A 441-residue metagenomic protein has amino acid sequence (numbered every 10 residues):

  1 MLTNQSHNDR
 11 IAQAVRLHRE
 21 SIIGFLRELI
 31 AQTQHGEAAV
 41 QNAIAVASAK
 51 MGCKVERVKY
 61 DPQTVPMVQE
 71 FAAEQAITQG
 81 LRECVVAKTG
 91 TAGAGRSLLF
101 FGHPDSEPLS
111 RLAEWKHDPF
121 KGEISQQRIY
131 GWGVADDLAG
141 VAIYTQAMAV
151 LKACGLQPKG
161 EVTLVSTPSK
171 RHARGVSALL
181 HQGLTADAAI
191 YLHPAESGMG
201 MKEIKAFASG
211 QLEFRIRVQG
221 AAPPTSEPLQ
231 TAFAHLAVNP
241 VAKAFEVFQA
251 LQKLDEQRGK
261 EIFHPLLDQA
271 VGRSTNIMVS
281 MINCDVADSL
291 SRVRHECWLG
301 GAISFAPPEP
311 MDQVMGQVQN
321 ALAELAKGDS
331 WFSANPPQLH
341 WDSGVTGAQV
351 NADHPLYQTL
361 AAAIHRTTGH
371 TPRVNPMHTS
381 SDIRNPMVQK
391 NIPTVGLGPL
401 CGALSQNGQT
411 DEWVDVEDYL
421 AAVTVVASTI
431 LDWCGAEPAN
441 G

Functional and structural regions predicted by a protein language model:
M1-R10, M199, E213-G441: Metal-dependent amide/peptide-bond hydrolase catalytic core, centered on the "pita-bread" metallohydrolase fold
L2-I129, P158: Acidic/His- and Gly-rich active-site-bordering loop/insert found across diverse amide/peptide-bond hydrolases
L29, T33, H193, A244 (+1 more regions): Residue-level signal for inorganic ion chemistry
M51, C154-P158, L325-F332: Short helix-capping segments at alpha-helix termini
E56, L98-F100, A188-I190, M278-S280 (+1 more regions): Hydrophobic/aromatic beta-strand patches that form the interior of the parallel beta-sheet core in alpha/beta enzyme
I129, V134, L138-D255, V293 (+1 more regions): Fold-level recognition of mixed alpha/beta catalytic cores in primary-metabolism enzymes, strongest
